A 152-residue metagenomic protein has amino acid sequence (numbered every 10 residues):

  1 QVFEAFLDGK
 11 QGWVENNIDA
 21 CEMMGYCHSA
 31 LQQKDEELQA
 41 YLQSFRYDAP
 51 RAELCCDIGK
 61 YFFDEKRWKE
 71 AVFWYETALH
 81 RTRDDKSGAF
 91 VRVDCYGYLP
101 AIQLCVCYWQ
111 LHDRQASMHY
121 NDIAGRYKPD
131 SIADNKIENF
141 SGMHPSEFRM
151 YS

Functional and structural regions predicted by a protein language model:
A5-D8, L42-R46, T77-H80, G125-R126: Conserved structural position within tetratricopeptide repeats
Q11, E15, A49, R83 (+1 more regions): Short coil turns that delineate tetratricopeptide repeat
E15-D19, A52-E53, R92-D94, L99 (+1 more regions): Start-of-helix register in tetratricopeptide repeats
K34-D35, W68, R114: TPR-repeat structural position
